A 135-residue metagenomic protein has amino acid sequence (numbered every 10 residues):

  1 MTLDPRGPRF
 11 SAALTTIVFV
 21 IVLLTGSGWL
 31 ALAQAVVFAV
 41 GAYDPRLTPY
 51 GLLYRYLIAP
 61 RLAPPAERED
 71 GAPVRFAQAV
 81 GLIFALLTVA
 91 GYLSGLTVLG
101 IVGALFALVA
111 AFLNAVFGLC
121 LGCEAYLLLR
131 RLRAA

Functional and structural regions predicted by a protein language model:
M1-A135: Membrane-interfacial helix-loop segments of redox and metal-homeostasis proteins, especially TM-loop-TM junctions
